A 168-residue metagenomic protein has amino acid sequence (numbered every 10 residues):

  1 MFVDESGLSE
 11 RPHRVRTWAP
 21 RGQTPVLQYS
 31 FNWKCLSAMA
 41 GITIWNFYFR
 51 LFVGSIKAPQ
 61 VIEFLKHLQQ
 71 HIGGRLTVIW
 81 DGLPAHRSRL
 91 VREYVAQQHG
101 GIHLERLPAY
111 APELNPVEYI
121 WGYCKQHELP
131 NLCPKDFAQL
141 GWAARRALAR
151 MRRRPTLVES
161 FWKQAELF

Functional and structural regions predicted by a protein language model:
M1-F168: Short functional hotspots at interaction and active-site rims
